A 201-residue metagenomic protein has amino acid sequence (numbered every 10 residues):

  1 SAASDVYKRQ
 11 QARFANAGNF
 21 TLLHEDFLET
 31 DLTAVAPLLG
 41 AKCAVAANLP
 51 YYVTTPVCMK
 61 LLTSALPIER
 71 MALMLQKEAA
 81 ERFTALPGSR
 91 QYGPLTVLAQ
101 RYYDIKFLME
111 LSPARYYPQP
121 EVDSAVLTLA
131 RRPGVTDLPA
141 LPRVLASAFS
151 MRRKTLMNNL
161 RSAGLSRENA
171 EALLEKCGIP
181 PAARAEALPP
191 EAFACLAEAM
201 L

Functional and structural regions predicted by a protein language model:
S1-S147, E175: Catalytic cores of RNA-modifying enzymes
M71, A182-R184: Residue-level marker of motif borders
Y116, E191-A192: Short secondary-structure boundary/hinge segments and terminal tails
A125-L129, D137-E171, C177-P180, A187 (+1 more regions): An accessory alpha-helical subdomain
A197-M200: Accessory (non-catalytic) regions of SAM-dependent nucleic-acid methyltransferases and partner specificity/recognition
